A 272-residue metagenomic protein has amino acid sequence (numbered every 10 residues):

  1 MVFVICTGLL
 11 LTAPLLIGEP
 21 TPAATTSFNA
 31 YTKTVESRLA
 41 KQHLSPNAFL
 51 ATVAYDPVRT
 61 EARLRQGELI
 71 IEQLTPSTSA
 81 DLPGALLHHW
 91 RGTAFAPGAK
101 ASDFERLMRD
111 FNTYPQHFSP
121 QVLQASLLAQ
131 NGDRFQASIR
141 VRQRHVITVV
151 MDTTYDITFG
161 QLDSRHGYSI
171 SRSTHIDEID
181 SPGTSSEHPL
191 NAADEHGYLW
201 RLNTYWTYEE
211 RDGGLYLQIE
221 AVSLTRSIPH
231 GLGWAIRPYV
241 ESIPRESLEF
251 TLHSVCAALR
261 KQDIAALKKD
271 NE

Functional and structural regions predicted by a protein language model:
V2-P14: Bacterial N-terminal signal peptides
G18-E272: Eukaryotic helix-grip
